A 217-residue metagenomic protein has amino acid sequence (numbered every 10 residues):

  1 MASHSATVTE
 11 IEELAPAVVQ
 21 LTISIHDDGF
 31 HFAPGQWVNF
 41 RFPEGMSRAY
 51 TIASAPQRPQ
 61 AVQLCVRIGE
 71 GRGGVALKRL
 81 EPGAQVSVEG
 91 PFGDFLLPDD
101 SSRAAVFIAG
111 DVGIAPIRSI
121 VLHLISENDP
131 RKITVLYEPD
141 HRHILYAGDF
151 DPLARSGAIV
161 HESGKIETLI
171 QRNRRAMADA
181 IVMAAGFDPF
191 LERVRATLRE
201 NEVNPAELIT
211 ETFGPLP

Functional and structural regions predicted by a protein language model:
A2-A84, P139-H141: Ferredoxin-reductase
Q60, G69-P217: FNR/FR-type flavoprotein reductase catalytic core
